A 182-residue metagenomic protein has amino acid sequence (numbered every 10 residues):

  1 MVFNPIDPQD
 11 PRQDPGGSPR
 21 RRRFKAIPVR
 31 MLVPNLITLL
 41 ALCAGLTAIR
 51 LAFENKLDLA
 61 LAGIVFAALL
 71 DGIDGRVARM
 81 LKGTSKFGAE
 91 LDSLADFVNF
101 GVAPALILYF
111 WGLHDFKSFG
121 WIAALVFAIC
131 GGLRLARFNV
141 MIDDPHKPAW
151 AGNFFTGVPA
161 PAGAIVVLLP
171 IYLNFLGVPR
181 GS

Functional and structural regions predicted by a protein language model:
M1-G72: Topogenic membrane-insertion module of multi-pass membrane proteins
V2-R22, P28, L94-S182: A feature for the membrane-embedded catalytic helix bundles of lipid/isoprenoid biosynthetic enzymes
A26, L32, A62-V65, G83 (+3 more regions): Residue-level detector of alpha-helix boundary/anchor positions
L32-T38, K86, E90, F154: Hydrophobic alpha-helical segments of membrane proteins, primarily the transmembrane helices and their short helical
A44, A48-L51, D58, A78 (+5 more regions): Short, flexible micro-motifs
E54-D58, K82-F87, L113, D144-P145: Juxtamembrane helix-boundary/capping and inter-helix hinge elements in multi-pass membrane proteins
A62-L106, A136-I142: Acidic (Asp/Glu-rich) catalytic motifs at the cytosolic membrane interface
